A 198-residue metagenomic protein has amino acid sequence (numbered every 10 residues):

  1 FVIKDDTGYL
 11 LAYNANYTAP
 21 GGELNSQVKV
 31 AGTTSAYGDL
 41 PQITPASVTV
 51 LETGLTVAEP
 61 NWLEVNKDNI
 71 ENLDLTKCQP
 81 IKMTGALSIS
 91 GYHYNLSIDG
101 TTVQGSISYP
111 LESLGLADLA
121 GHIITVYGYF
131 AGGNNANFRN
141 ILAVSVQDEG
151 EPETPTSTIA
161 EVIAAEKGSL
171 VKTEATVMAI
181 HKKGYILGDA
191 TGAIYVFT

Functional and structural regions predicted by a protein language model:
F1-T198: OB-fold single-stranded nucleic acid-binding module
